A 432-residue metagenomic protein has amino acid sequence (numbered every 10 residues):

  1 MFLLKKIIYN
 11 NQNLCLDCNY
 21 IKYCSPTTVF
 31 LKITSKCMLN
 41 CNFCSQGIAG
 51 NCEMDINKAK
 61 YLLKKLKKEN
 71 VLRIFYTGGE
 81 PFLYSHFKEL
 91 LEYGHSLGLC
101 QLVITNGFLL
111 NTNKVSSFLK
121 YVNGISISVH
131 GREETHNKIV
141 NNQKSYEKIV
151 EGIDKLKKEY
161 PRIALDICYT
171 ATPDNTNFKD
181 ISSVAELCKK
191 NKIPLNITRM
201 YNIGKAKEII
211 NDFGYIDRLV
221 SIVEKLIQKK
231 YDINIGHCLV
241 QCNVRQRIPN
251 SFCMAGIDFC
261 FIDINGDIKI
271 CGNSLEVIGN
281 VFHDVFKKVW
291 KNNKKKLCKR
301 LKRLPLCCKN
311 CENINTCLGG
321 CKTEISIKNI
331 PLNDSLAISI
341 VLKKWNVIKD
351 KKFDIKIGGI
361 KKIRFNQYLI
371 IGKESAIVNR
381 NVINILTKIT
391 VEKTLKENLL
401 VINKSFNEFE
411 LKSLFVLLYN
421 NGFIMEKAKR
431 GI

Functional and structural regions predicted by a protein language model:
M1, K32, C100, Y121-G124 (+1 more regions): Radical SAM enzyme [4Fe-4S]-AdoMet core and its adjacent flexible, acidic and glycine-rich loops/tails across
M1-S25, N273-N381, F406-I432: Flexible mid-to-C-terminal extensions adjoining Fe-S/redox cofactors in radical SAM and related proteins
F2-G124: Conserved alpha-helical substructure of the radical SAM core
F30, T34, M38, N250 (+3 more regions): Residues immediately within or flanking Cys/His clusters that coordinate Zn2+ in small zinc-binding modules
L39-F43, D212, K309-N310: C-type cytochrome heme c attachment motif
D55-A59, F87, V115, I149 (+4 more regions): Aromatic/hydrophobic pocket-lining residues that form the small-molecule binding cavity in soluble enzyme cores
I383-T387: Hydrophobic residues on short alpha-helical segments
E392-I402: Short acidic, hydrophobic short linear motifs in intrinsically disordered regions
